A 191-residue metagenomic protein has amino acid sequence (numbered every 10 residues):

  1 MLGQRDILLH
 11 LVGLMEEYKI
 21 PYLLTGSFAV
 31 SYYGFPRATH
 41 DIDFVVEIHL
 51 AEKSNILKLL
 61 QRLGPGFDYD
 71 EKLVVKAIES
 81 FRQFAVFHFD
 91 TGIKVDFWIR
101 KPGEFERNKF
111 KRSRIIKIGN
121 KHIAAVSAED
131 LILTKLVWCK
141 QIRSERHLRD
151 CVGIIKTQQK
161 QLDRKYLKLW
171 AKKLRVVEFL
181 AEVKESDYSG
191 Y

Functional and structural regions predicted by a protein language model:
M1-Y191: Compositionally biased terminal segments of proteins
